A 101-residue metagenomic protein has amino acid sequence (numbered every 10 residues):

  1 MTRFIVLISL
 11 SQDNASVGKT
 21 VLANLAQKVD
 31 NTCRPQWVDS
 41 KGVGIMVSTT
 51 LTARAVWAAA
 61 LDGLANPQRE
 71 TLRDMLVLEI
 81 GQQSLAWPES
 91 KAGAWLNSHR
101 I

Functional and structural regions predicted by a protein language model:
M1-L22: Short S/T/G/P-rich N-terminal loop/turn motif that feeds into the first structured element of a domain
Q12-N14, L51-A53, S84: Residues that cap or initiate secondary-structure elements
V21-L25, A58-D62, K91-W95: Short, aromatic/basic amphipathic alpha-helical patches
L22, M46-S48, L85, N97: Intrinsically disordered, low-complexity, compositionally biased regions/tails
K28-L72, L76-G81: Short, intrinsically disordered low-complexity segments
A55, S84-I101: Short, low-order "capping/linker" segments at domain edges
